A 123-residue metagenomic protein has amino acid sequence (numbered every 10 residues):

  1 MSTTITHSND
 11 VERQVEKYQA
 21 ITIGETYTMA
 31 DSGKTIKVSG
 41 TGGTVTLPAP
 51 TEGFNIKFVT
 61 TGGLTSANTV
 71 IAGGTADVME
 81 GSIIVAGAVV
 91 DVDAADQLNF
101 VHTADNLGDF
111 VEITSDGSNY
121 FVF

Functional and structural regions predicted by a protein language model:
S2-A88, S115, N119-F123: Exposed extracellular interaction/assembly regions and N-terminal maturation sites
V89-L98: Short Pro/Gly-enriched beta-strand edge/turn motifs at strand-loop
L98-F123: Low-complexity acidic/polar repeat-biased segments
